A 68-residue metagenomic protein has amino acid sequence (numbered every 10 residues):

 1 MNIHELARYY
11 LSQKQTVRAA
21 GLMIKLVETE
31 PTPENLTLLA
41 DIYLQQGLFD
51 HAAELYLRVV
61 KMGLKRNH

Functional and structural regions predicted by a protein language model:
E30, G63-L64: Alpha-helical junction/boundary sensor with strong preference for TPR arrays
P33-E34, R66-N67: Helix-start (N-cap) detector for alpha-helical repeat units in TPR-like alpha-solenoids, especially tetratricopeptide
